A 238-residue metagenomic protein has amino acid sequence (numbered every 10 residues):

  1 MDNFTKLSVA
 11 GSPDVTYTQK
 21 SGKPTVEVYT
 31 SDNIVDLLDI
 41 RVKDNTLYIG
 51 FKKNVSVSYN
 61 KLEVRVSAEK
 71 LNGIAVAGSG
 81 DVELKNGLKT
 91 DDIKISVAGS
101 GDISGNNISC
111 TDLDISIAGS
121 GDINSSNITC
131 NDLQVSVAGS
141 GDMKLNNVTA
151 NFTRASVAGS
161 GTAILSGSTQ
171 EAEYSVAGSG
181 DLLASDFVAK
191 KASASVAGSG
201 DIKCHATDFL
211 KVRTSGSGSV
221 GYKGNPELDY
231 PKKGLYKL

Functional and structural regions predicted by a protein language model:
M1-A98, S104-S116, N124-S136, N151-T153 (+4 more regions): Acidic (Asp/Glu) and glycine-rich low-complexity loops/linkers that are typically intrinsically disordered
S126-I128, D132-Q134, G141-L238: Short, surface-exposed interaction patches in beta-rich subdomains that mediate adhesion/assembly near membranes
